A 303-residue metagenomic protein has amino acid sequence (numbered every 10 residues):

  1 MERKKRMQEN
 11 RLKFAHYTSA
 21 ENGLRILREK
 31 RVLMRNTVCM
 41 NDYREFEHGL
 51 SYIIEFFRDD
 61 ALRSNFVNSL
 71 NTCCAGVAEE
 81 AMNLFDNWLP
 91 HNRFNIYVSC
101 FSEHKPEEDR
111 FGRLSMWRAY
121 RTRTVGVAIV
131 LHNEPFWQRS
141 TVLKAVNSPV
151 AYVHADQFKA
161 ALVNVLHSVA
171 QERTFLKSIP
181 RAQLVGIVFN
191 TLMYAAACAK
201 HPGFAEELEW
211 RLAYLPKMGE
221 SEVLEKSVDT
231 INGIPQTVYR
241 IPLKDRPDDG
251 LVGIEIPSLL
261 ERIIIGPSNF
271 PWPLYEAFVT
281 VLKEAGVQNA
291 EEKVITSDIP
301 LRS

Functional and structural regions predicted by a protein language model:
M1-S303: Partner-binding and oligomerization surfaces adjacent to conserved cores of proteins that assemble macromolecular
